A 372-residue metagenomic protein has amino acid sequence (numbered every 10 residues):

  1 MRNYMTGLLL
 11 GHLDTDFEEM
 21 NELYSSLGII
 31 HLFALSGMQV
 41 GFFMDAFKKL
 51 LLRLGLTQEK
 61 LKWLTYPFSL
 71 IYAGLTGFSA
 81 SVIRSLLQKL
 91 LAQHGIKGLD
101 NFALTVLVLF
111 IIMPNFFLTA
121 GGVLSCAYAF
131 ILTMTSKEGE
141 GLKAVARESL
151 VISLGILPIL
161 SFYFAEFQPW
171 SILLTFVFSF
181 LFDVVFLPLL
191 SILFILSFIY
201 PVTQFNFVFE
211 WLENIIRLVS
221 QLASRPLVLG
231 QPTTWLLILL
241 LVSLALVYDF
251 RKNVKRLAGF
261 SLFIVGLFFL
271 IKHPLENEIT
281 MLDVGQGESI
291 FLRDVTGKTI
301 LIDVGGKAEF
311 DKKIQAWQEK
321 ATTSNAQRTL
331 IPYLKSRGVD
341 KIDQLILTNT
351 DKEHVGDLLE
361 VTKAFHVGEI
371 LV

Functional and structural regions predicted by a protein language model:
M1-E18, Q315-W317: Histidine-/acidic- and/or cysteine-rich, low-complexity loops and terminal segments associated with membrane
G11, L35, L345-T348: Conserved residues at the C-terminal ends of beta-strands
E18, S25, A144, F194 (+1 more regions): Non-globular, low-confidence helical/coil segments that flank catalytic cores
M20-L174, W235-P274: Hydrophobic alpha-helical transmembrane segments in multi-pass membrane proteins
T133-G230: Alpha-helical transmembrane segments of multi-pass integral membrane proteins
